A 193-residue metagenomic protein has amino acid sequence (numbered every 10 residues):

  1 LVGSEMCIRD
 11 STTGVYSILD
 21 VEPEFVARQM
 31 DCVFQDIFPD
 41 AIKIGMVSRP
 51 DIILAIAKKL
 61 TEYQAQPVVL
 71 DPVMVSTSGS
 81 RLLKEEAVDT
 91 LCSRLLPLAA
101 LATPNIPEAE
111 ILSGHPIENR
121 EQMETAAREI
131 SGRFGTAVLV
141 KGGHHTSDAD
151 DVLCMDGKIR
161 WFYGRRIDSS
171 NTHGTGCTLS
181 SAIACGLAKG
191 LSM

Functional and structural regions predicted by a protein language model:
L1-V2, M6-C7: Short, small-residue-biased leader/transition segments that mark boundaries at the very start of proteins
I8, S48, M74-S76, E108 (+2 more regions): Glycine-rich beta-alpha junction loops
R9-E24, S80: N-terminal beta-loop-helix "entrance" segment that forms/cooperates in small-molecule cofactor or anionic ligand
R28-F38, R128-R133: A short, N-terminal amphipathic alpha-helix
V33-P97, L101: Glycine/small-residue-rich loop that forms an oxyanion/phosphate-binding "nest" at active or ligand-binding sites
E85-I159: Conserved phosphate/ATP/ADP-binding segment of small-molecule kinases
E110-I111, S169-S192: Short, small-residue alpha-helix embedded
D156-D168: Glycine/charged-rich beta-loop-alpha catalytic/anionic-binding loops adjacent to active sites
